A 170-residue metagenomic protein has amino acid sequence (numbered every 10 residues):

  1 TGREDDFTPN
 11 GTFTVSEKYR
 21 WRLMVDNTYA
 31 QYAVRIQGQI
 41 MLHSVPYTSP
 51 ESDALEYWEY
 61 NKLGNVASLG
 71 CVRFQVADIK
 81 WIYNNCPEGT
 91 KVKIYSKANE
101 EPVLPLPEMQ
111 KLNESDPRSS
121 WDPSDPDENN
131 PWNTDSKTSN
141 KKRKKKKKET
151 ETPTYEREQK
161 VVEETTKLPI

Functional and structural regions predicted by a protein language model:
T1-D5: A structural motif detector for short, solvent-exposed N-terminal "entry" segments of globular domains
F7-T8, Y19-I170: Exported/periplasmic cell-wall-interacting domains
V15: Conserved hydrophobic/aromatic pocket- or pore-lining residues that grip, position, or stack substrates in active sites
